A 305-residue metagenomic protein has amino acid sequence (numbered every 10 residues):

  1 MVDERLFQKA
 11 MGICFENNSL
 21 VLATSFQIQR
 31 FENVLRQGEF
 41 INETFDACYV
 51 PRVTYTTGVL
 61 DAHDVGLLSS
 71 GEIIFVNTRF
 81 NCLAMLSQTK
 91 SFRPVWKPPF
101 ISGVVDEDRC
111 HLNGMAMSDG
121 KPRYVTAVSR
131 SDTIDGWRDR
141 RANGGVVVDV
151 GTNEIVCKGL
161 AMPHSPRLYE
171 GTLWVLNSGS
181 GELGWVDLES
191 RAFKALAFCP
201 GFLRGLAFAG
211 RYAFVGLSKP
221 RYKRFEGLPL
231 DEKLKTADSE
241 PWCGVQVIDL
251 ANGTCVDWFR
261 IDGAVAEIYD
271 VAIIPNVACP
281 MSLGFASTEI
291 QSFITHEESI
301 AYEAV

Functional and structural regions predicted by a protein language model:
M1-G66: Blade-loop segments of beta-propeller domains
V2-L6, E39-T54, R93-F100, C157-K158 (+2 more regions): Beta-propeller fold detector
F7-N17, Y55-E72, I101-R123, G144 (+4 more regions): Beta-rich, blade/repeat-based domains predominating in secreted/periplasmic proteins but also intracellular
S19-L22, E72-F75, R123-Y124, T172-V175 (+3 more regions): Conserved beta-propeller blade signature
F31-R36, V125-A142, G216-E240, I290-T295 (+1 more regions): Short, conserved, GDST-rich strand-edge loop motifs in beta-rich repeat architectures
V34-R36, S87-K90, D149-T152, D187-R191 (+1 more regions): Short loop/turn segments that connect beta-strands within beta-propeller blades
L160-L250: Loop/turn-rich, solvent-exposed surfaces of beta-rich toroidal or solenoidal domains
P241-Q246, L250-V305: Blade-level signature of beta-propeller repeat domains, shared across WD40, Kelch, NHL, RCC1 and BNR/Asp-box propellers
